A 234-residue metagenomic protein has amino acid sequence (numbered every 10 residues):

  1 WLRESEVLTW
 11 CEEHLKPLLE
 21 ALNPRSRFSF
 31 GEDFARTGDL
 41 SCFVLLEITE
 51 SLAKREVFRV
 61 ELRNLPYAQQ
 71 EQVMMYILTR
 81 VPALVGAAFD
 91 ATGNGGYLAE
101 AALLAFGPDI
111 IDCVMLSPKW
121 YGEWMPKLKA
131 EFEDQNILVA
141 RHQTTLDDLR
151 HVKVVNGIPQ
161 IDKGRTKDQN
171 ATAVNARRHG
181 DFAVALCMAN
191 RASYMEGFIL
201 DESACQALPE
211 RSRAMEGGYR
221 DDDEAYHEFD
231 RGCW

Functional and structural regions predicted by a protein language model:
W1-E32: ATPase catalytic-site recognition across NTP-hydrolyzing enzymes
L22-T49: Gly/Thr-rich phosphate-binding beta-strand-loop-beta motif of the actin/hexokinase/Hsp70
D33, D90, D181-V184: Acidic active-site catalytic centers that drive phospho-/nucleotidyl reactions and related ester hydrolyses
F34-T37, I48-S51, L62, G93-N94 (+3 more regions): Short, glycine-/Ser/Thr-/acidic-enriched flexible segments
D39, R63-E71, R178-V184: Phosphate/oxyanion-binding active-site loops and adjacent basic polyanion-contact surfaces
E50-Q160, D223-W234: Mg2+-dependent endonuclease catalytic cores in nucleic-acid-processing enzymes, primarily RNase H-like
D162-Q206: Acidic, Mg2+-coordinating catalytic module of metal-dependent nucleases/exonucleases that use a two-metal-ion mechanism
N190-W234: Acidic two-metal-ion nuclease catalytic site recognized across multiple nuclease folds, prominently DnaQ/RNase D-T
